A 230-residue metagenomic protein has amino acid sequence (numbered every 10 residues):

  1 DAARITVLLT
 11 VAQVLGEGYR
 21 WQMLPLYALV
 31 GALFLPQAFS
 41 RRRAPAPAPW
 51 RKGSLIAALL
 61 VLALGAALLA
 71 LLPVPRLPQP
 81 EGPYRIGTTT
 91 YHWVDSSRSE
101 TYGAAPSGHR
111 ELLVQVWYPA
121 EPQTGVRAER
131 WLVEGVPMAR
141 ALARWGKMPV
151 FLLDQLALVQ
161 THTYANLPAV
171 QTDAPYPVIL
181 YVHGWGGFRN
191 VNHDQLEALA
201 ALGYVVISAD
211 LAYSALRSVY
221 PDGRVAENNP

Functional and structural regions predicted by a protein language model:
D1-R42: Membrane-embedded alpha-helical segments of integral membrane proteins
Q22, K52-S54, Y213: Non-catalytic, mobile gating and regulatory segments of ester bond hydrolases
P47-P73: Internal/C-terminal transmembrane anchor helices
L68-I179: Domain-level recognition of soluble alpha/beta enzyme cores, biased toward histidine phosphatases/phosphomutases
A128, S218-D222: Short aromatic-enriched loop/helix-cap "lid" or pocket-rim segments at secondary-structure transitions that line
V159-Y176, Y181-V219: Short substrate-entry loop that stabilizes the transition state in hydrolases
D222-P230: Aromatic- and acidic-residue-enriched carbohydrate-binding clefts of CAZyme catalytic domains
